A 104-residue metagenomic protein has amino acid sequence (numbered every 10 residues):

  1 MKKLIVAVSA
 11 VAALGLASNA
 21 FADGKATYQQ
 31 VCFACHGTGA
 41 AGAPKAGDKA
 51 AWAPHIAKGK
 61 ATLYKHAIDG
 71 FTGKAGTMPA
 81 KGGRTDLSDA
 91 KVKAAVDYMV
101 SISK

Functional and structural regions predicted by a protein language model:
K2-S9: Sec-dependent signal peptide recognition, specifically the positively charged N-region followed immediately by
A13-L14: Periodic, rod-like helical contexts
A17-N19: N-terminal signal peptide c-region/cleavage motif recognized by signal peptidases
A22-V31, A41: Local sequence-structure signature of Cys/Sec-based thiol-disulfide redox active-site neighborhoods
D23, T27, A51, T62 (+2 more regions): Extracytoplasmic/secreted proteins, especially bacterial periplasmic and envelope-associated proteins
C32-T38, A95, M99: The canonical Cys-X-X-Cys-His
G37-K65, G83: Gly/Gly-Pro-rich "capping" loops immediately C-terminal to redox-active cysteine motifs in periplasmic/lumenal
P44-K45, H66-K93, M99-I102: Axial heme c-ligation environment in periplasmic c-type cytochrome domains
